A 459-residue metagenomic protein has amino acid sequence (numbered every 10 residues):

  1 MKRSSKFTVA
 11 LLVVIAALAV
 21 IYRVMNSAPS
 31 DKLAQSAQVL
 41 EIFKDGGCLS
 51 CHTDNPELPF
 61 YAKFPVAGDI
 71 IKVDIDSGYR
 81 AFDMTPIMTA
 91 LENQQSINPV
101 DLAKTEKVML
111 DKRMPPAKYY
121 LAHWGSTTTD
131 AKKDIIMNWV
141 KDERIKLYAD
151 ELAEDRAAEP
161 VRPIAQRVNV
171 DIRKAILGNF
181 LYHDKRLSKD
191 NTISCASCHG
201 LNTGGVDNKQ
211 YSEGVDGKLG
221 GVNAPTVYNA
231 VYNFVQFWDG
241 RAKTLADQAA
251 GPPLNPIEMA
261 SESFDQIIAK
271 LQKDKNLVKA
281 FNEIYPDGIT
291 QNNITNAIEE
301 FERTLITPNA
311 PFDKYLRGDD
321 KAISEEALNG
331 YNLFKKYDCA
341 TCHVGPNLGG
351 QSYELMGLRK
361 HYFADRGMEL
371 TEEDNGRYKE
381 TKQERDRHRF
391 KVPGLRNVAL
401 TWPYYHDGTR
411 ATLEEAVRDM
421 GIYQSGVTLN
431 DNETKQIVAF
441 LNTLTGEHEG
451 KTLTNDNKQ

Functional and structural regions predicted by a protein language model:
M1-Q35, K112-I176, A260-L328, N332 (+2 more regions): Post-cleavage N-terminal segment of exported redox proteins
L33-G47: Short extracytoplasmic/periplasmic juxtamembrane "stem" segments immediately C-terminal to an N-terminal membrane anchor
L40, G68, K72, L102 (+8 more regions): Extracytoplasmic/secreted envelope proteins and their assembly/folding machinery, especially bacterial periplasmic
E41, P56-P86, R156-G251, Y315-R418 (+2 more regions): Short glycine/threonine-rich turn/loop motifs
G47, H52-N55, I75, M109-R113 (+14 more regions): Sec/Tat-exported extracytoplasmic proteins
E57-Y61, A81-Q95, P99-L102, K107-K132 (+3 more regions): Axial heme c-ligation environment in periplasmic c-type cytochrome domains
P65, A103, V108, K243 (+6 more regions): Alpha-helix N-cap/helix-start motif at coil-to-helix transitions, marked by capping-box chemistry
